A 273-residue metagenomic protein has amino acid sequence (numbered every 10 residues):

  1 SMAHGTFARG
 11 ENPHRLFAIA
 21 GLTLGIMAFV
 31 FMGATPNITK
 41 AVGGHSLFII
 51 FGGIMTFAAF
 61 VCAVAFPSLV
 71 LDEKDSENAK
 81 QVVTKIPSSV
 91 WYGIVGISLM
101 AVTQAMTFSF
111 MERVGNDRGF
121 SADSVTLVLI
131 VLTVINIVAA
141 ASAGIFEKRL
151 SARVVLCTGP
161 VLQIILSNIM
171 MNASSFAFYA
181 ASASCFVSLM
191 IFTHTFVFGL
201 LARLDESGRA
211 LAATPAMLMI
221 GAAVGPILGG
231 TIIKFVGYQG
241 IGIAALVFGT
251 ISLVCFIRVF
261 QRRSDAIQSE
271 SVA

Functional and structural regions predicted by a protein language model:
S1-E11, I191-D205: Intracellular juxtamembrane helix-capping segments at the cytosolic ends of symmetry-related transmembrane helices
G10-H14, I19-P67: Helix-loop-helix hairpin linking two adjacent transmembrane segments in secondary transporters
L24, T126-N136, F186-V187, T214-L218: Transmembrane alpha-helical segments of major facilitator superfamily
N37-I54, G230-I251: A membrane-interface helix-boundary motif in multi-pass transporters
T39, A139-A152, I233: Helix-to-loop junctions at the C-terminal end of transmembrane segments in multipass secondary transporters
S88-I130, V134-I137: Extracytoplasmic gate region of multi-pass secondary transporters
L150-G199: C-terminal transmembrane helical hairpin of 12-TM major facilitator-type secondary transporters
L204-Y238, A245: A late C-terminal transmembrane helix in Major Facilitator Superfamily
